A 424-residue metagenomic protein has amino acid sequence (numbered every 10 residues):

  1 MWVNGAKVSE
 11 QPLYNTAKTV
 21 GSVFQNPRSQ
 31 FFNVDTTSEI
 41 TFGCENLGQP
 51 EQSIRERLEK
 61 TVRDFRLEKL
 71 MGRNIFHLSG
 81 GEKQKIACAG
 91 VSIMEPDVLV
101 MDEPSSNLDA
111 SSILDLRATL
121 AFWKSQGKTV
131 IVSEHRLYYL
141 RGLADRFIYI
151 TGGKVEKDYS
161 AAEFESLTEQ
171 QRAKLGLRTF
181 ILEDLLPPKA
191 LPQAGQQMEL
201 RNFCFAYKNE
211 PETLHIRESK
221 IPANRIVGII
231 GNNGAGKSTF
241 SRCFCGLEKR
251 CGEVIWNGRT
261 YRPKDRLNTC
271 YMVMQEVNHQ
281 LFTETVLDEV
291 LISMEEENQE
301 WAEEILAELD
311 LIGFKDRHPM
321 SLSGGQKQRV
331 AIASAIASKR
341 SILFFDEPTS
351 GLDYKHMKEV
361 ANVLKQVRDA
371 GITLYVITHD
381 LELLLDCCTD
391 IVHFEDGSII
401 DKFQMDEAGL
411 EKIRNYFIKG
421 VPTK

Functional and structural regions predicted by a protein language model:
S53-L70, Q299-F314: Conserved ABC ATPase "signature" region
N74-L78, E82, H318-L322, Q326: Conserved ABC ATPase signature
C88-A89, I332: Hydrophobic anchor residue at the start of the ABC signature
L99-D102, L343-D346: Catalytic Walker B motif of ABC-type/P-loop ATPase nucleotide-binding domains
D109, D353: ABC-family nucleotide-binding domains
E134-H135, T378-H379: H-loop/switch region of ABC-family ATPase nucleotide-binding domains
K154-L177, S398-V421: Conserved beta-strand-loop-alpha-helix hinge in the C-terminal portion of ABC ATPase nucleotide-binding domains
